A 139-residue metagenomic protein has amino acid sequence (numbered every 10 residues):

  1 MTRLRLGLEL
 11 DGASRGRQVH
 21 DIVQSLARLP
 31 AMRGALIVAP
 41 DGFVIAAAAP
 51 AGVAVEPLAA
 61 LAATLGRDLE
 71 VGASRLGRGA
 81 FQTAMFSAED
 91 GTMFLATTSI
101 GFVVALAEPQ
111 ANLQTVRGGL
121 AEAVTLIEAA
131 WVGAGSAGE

Functional and structural regions predicted by a protein language model:
M1-M32, D41-E139: Acidic, low-complexity cytosolic segments
